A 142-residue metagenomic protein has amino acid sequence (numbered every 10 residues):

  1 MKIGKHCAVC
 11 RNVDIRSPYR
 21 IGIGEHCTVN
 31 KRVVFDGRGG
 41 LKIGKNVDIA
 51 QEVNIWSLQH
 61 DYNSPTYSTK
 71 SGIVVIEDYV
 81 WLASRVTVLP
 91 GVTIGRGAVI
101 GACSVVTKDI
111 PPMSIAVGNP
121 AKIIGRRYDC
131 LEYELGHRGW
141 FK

Functional and structural regions predicted by a protein language model:
M1-R16, R20, K142: Extended, small-residue-rich solenoid/repeat segments and analogous flexible loops that form exposed scaffolds
G4-C7, G44-V47, G95-A98: Short, conserved structural micro-motifs that define repeat-unit consensus positions and nucleotide-binding loops
N12-I23, T28-T93, N119, G125-H137: Flexible, glycine/small-residue-enriched loop-and-beta-strand segment within the central core of proteins
Y79, G97, S114: Catalytic-loop signature of eukaryotic-like protein kinases
S84-K108: Beta-rich strand-turn-strand
P111-P112, V117-P120: Acidic, glycine-centered active-site loop in nucleotide-sugar glycosyltransferases
